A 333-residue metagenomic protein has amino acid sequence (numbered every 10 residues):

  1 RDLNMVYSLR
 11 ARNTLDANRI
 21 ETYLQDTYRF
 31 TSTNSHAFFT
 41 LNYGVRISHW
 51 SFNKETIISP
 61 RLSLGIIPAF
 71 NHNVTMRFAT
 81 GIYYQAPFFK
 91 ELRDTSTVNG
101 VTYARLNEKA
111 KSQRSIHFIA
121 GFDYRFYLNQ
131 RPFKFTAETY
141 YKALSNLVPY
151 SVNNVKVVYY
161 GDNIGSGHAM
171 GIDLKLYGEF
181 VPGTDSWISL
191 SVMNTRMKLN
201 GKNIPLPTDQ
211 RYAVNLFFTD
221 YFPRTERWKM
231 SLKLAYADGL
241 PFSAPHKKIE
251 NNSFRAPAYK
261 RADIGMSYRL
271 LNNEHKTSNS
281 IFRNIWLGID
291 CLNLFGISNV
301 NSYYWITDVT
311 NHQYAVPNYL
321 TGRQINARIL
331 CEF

Functional and structural regions predicted by a protein language model:
R1-A37, Y160-K175: Outer-membrane beta-barrel transmembrane domain signature of Gram-negative proteins, especially the mid-to-C-terminal
D16-I20, T56-I58, R114-F118, Y141 (+5 more regions): Residues that define the transmembrane beta-barrel architecture of outer-membrane proteins
T22-Y28, L62-I66, A120-Y124, I172-G178 (+4 more regions): Residues on the lipid-exposed face of transmembrane beta-strands in outer-membrane beta-barrel proteins
F30-F39, A69-V74, Y127-F133, P182-G183 (+2 more regions): Short loop/turn motifs that connect adjacent beta-strands in outer-membrane beta-barrel proteins
S32-S35, Y140-A143, D162-S243: Gram-negative outer-membrane beta-barrel transporters
Y43-I47, L64, F78-I82, F122 (+5 more regions): Transmembrane beta-barrel strands of outer-membrane/channel proteins
A69, K109-N163, H168, L287-L292: Membrane-embedded beta-barrel scaffold of Gram-negative outer-membrane proteins
A235-P245, Y268-F333: C-terminal beta-signal and adjacent terminal beta-strands/loops of Gram-negative outer-membrane beta-barrel proteins
